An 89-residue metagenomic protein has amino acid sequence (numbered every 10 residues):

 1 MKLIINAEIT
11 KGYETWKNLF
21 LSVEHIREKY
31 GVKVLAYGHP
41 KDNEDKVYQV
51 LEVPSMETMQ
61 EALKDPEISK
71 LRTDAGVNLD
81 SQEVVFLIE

Functional and structural regions predicted by a protein language model:
M1-S69, L79-E89: Short S/T/G/P-rich N-terminal loop/turn motif that feeds into the first structured element of a domain
